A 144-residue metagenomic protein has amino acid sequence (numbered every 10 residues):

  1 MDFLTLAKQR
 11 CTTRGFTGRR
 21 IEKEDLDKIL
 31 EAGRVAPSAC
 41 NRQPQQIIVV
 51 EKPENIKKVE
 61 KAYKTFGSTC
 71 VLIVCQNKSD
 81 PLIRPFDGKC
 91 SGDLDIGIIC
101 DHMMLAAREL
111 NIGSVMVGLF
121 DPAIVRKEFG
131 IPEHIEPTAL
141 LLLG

Functional and structural regions predicted by a protein language model:
M1-D25, L140-G144: Specificity-determining recognition surfaces
G15-F16, Q46, G113-M116: Short catalytic-loop micro-motif centered on adjacent basic/acidic residues
D25-I99: Glycine/small-residue-rich phosphate/adenosyl-binding loop
G33, L72, D87-E128: Small-aliphatic-rich amphipathic alpha-helix that forms the alpha element of a beta-alpha
R42-Q45, I112, T138: Short secondary-structure junction motifs
Q46, F120-P122, A139: Residue-level "edge-of-site" marker
E60-Y63, K127-I131: A generic local secondary-structure boundary/capping motif
G67-L72, G130-G144: A glycine-rich helix N-cap at a beta->alpha junction
